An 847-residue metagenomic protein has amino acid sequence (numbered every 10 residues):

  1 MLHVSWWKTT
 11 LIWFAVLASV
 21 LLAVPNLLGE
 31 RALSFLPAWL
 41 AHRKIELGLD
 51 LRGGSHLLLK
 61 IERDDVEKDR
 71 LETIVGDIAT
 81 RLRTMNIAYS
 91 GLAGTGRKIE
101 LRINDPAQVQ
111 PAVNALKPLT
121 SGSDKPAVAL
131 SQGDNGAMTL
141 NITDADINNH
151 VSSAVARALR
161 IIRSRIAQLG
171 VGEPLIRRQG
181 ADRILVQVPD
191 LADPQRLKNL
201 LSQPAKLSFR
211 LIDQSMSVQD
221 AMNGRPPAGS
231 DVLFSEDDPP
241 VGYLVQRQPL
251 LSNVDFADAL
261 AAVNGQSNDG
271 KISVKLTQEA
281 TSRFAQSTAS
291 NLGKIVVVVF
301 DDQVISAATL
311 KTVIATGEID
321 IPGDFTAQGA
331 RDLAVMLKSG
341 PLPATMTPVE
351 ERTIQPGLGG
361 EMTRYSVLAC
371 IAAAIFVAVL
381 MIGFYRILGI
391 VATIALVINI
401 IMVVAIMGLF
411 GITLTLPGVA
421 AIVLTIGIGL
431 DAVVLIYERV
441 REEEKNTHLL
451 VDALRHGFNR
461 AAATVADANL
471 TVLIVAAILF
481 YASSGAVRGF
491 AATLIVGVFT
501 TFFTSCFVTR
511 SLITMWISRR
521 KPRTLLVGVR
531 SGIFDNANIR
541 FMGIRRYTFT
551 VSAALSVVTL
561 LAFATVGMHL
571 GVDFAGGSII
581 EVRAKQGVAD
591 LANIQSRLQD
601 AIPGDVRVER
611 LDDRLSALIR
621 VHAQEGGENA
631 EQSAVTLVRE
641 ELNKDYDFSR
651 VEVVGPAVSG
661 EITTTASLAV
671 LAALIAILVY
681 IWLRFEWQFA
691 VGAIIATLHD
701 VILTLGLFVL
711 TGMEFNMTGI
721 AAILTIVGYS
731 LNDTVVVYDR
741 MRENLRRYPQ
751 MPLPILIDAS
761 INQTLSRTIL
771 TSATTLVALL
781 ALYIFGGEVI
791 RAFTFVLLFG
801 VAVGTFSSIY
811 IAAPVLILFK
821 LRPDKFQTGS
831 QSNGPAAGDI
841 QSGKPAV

Functional and structural regions predicted by a protein language model:
M1-G53, R81, M542-F563: Hydrophobic alpha-helical transmembrane signal-anchor segments
L2-V4, S273, T277-L292, V296-V298 (+4 more regions): Interfacial segments of transmembrane alpha-helices in multi-pass membrane proteins
L11-S19, G389-G411, I422-G429, F490-S505 (+3 more regions): Small-residue-enriched core segments of transmembrane alpha-helices in multipass membrane transport and channel
V24, R63-L310: Non-transmembrane, solvent-exposed regions of membrane trafficking/translocation machinery
V155-Q168, G172-E173, V241-I354, M362 (+3 more regions): Extracytoplasmic
G357-I375, I428, A432, N446-S484 (+10 more regions): Pore- and gate-forming transmembrane helices of large, multi-pass membrane proteins
G427-A468, F480, T514-P522, M713-T771 (+1 more regions): Cytosolic juxtamembrane regions of multi-pass inner-membrane proteins
E442-A463, D467-S552, F785-V847: Hydrophobic alpha-helical transmembrane segments of membrane transport and translocation systems, primarily multi-pass
